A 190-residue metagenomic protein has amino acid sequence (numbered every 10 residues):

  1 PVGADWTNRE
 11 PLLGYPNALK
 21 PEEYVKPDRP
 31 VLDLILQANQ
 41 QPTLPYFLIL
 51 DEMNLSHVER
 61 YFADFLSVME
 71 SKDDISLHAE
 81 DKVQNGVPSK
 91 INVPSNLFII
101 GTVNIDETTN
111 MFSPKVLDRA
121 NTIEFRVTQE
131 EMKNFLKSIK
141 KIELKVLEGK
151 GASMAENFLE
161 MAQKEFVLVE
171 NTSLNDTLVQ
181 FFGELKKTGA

Functional and structural regions predicted by a protein language model:
P1-S153: AAA+ P-loop NTPase catalytic core and its hallmark functional loops
T43-Y46, N134-A190: Conserved AAA+ ATPase small/helical "lid" subdomain
